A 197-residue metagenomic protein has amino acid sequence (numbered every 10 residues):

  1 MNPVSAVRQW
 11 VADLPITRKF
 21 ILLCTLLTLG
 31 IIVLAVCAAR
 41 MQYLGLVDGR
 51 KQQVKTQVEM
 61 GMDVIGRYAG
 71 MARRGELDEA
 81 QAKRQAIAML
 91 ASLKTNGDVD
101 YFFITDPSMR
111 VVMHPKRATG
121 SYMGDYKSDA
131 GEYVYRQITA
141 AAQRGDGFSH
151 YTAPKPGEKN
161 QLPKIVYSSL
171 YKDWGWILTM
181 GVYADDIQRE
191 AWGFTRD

Functional and structural regions predicted by a protein language model:
N2-M41: Extreme N-terminal signal-anchor transmembrane helix of membrane signaling/transducer proteins, especially in bacteria
A38-A72, Q81, Q85, M89 (+2 more regions): Membrane-proximal extracytoplasmic alpha-helices
A80-I87, R117-P156: Extracytoplasmic/periplasmic sensor domains and loops in membrane signaling proteins
A91-V111, D146-F148: Short N-terminal helix-loop-first-beta-strand/juxtamembrane motif that initiates sensory/input modules
R110-K116, Q161: Amphipathic coiled-coil signal-relay and dimerization helices
Y135, E158-S169: A short beta-strand signature within small-molecule sensing/ligand-binding domains used in signal transduction
Y171-M180: Short hydrophobic/glycine-rich mini-motifs in sensory/regulatory modules that couple input to downstream signaling
D185-D197: Membrane-interface helix-start motif
